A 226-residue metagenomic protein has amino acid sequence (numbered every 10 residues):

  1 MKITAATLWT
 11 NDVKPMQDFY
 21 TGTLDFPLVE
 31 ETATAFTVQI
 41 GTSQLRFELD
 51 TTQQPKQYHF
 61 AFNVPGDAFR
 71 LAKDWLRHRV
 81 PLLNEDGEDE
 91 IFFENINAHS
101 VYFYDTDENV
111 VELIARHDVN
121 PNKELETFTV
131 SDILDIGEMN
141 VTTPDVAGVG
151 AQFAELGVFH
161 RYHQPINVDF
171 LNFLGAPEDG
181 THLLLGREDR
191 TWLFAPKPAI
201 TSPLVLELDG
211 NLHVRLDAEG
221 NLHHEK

Functional and structural regions predicted by a protein language model:
M1-K14, D118-F159: N-terminal beta-strand motif that seeds the catalytic metal site of vicinal oxygen chelate
M1-T52, K56, N63-P65, A72: Basic, Lys/Arg-rich alpha-helical nucleic-acid-recognition elements, primarily the DNA-binding modules of transcription
V13, F62-T106, V141-K226: Vicinal oxygen chelate
L28-T32, A115-R116, R161-P165: Conserved catalytic-core motifs of GNAT/GCN5-like acyltransferases
T34-A35, E90, H117, N167: Conserved beta-strand edge residues that scaffold enzyme active sites
K56-H59, N122-L125, F194-K197: A short, polar/proline- and glycine-enriched secondary-structure boundary/capping micro-motif
E88-D132: Hydrophobic, well-structured mid-protein blocks that either form specific transmembrane helices
